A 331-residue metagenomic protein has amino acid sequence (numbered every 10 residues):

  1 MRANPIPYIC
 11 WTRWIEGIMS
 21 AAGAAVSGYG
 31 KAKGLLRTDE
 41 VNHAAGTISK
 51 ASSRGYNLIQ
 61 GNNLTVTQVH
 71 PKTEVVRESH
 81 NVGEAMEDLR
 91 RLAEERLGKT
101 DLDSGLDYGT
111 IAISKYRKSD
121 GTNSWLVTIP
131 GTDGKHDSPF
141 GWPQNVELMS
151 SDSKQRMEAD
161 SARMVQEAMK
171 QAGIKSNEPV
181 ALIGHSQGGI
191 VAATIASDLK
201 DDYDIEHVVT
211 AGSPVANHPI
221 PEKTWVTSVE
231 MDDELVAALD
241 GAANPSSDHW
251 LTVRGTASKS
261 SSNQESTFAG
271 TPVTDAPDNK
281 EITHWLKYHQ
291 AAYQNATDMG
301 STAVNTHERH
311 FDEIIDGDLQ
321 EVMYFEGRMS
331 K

Functional and structural regions predicted by a protein language model:
N4-E178, D201-K331: Alpha/beta hydrolase fold serine-hydrolase catalytic domain that processes acyl esters and thioesters
I183-A193: Gly/Ala-rich beta-loop-alpha elbow adjacent to hydrolase catalytic centers
T194-D198: Active-site signature of alpha/beta-hydrolase-fold catalytic machinery across serine- and Asp/Cys-nucleophile hydrolases
